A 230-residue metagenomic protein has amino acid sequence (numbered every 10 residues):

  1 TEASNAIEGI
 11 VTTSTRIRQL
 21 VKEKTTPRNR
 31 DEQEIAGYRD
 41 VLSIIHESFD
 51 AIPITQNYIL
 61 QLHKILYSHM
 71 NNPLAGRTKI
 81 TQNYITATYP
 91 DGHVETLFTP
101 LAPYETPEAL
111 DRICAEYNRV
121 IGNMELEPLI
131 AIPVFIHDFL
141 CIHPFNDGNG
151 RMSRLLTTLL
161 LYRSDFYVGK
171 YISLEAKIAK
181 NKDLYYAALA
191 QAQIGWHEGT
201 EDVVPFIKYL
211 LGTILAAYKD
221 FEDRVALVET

Functional and structural regions predicted by a protein language model:
T1-T230: FIC/Doc superfamily catalytic core
